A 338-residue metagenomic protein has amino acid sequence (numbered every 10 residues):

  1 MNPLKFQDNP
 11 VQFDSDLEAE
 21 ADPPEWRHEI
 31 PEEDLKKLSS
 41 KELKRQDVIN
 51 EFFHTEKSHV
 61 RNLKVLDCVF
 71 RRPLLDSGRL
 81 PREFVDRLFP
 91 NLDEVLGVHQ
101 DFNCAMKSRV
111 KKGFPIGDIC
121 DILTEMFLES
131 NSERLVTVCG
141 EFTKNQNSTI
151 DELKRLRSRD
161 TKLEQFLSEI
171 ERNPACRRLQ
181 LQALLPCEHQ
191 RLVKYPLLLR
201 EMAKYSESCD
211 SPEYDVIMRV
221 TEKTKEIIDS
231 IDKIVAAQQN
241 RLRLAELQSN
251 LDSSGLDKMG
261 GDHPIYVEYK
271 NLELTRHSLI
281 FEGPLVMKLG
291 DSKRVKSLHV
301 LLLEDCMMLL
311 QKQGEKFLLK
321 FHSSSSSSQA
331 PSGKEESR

Functional and structural regions predicted by a protein language model:
M1-K194, E226, K233, A237-R241 (+1 more regions): Long, contiguous alpha-helical bundle segments
Q46-D47, D121, E141, N145-S148 (+1 more regions): Membrane- and cytoskeleton-facing regulatory interfaces of eukaryotic small-GTPase pathways
